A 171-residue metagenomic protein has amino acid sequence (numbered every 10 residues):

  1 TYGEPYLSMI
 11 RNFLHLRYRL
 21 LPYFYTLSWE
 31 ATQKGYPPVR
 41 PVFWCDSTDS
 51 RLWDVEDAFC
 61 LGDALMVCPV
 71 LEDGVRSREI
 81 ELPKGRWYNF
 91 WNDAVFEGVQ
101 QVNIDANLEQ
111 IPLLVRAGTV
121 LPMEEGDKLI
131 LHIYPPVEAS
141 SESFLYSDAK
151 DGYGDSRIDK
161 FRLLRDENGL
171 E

Functional and structural regions predicted by a protein language model:
T1-E171: Catalytic core of carbohydrate-active enzymes
